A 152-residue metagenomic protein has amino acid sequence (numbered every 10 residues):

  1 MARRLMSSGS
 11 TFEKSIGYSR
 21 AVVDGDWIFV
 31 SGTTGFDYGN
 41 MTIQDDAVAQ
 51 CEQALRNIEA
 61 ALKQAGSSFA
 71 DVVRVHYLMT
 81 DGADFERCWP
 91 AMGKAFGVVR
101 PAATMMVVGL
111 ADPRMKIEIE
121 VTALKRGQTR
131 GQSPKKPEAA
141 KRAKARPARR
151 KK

Functional and structural regions predicted by a protein language model:
M1-K152: Short, polar/acidic, helix-capping and beta-turn segments at strand->helix junctions that line the mouths
